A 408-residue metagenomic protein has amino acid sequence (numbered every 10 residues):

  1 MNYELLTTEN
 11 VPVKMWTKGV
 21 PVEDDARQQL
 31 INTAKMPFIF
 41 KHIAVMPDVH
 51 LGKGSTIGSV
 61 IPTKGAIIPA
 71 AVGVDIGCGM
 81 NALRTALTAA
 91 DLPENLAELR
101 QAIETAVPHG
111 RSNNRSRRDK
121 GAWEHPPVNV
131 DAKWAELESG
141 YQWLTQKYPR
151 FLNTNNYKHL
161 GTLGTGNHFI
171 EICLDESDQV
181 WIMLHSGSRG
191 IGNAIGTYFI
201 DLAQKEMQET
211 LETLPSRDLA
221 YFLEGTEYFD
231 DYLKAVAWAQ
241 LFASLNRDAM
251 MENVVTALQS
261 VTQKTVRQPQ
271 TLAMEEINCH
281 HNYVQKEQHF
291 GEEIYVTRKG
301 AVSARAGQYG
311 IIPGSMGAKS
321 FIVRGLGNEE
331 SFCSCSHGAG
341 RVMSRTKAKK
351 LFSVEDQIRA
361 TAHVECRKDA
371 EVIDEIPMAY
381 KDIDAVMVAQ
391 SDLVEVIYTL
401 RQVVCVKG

Functional and structural regions predicted by a protein language model:
N2-Q29, F38-I43, L51-I57, I61 (+4 more regions): Domain-length cofactor-binding catalytic modules of enzymes
A34: Beta-strand elements of modular eukaryotic interaction domains
I67, G77-W123: Active-site-surrounding "flap" and adjacent substrate/cofactor-binding loops of secreted or lumenal enzymes, prototyped
V74: Glycine-rich phosphate-binding loop of actin/hexokinase-like ATP-binding domains
